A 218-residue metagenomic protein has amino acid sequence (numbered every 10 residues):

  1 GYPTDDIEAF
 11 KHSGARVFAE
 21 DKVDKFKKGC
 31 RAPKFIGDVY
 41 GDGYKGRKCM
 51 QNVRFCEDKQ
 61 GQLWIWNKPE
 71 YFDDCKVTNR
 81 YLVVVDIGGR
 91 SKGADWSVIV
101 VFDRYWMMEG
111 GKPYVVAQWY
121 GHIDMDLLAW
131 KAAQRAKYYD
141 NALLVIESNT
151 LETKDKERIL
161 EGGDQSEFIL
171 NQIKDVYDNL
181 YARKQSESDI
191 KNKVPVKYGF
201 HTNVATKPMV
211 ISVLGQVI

Functional and structural regions predicted by a protein language model:
G1-Q185, V204, P208-S212, Q216-I218: RNase H-like, metal-dependent nuclease domains and their acidic two-metal-ion catalytic environment used
V116-A117, N192-T202: Short beta-alpha connecting loops at secondary-structure transitions that line or flank enzyme active sites
